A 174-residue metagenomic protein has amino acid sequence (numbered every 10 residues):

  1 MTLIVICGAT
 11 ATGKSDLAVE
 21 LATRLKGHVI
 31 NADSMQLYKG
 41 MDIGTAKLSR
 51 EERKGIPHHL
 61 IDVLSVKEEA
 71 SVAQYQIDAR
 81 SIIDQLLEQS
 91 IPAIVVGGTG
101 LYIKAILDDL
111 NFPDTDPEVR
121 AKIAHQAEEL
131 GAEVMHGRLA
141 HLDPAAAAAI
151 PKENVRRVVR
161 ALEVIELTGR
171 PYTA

Functional and structural regions predicted by a protein language model:
M1-A174: Phosphate/pyrophosphate-binding catalytic cores of soluble transferases and nucleic-acid-acting enzymes
